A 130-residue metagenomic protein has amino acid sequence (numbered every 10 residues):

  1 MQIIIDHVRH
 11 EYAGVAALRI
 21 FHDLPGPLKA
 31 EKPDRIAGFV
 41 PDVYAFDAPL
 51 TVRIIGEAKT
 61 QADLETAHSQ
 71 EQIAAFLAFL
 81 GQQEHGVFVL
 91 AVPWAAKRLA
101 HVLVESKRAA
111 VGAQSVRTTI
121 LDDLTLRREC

Functional and structural regions predicted by a protein language model:
M1-I4, A67-F76, A100-E105: Well-ordered, non-membrane alpha-helical segments in soluble/globular domains
M1-R9, A13: Nuclease catalytic cores
G14-T51: Active-site metal-binding core of divalent-cation-utilizing nuclease and nuclease-like domains
H22, A58-T60, V92-A95: Structural motif
P41-S69, F76: Conserved catalytic cores of phosphodiester-cleaving nucleases, focusing on short active-site segments
I55, V89-L90: Structural beta-sheet core signal
L77-H85, A109-A113: Arginine/glycine-rich "motif VI" loop of SF2 helicases in the C-terminal RecA-like domain
A91-C130: Domain-level recognition of nuclease-like catalytic cores that cleave nucleotide substrates
